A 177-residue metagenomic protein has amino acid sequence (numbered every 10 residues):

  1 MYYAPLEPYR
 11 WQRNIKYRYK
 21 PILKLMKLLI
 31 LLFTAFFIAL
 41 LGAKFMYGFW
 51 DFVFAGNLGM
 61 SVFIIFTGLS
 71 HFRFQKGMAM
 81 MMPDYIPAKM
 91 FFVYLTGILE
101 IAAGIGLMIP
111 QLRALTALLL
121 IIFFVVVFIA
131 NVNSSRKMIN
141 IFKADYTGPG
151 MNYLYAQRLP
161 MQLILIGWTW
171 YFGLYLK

Functional and structural regions predicted by a protein language model:
Y2, L6-K177: Membrane-interface extramembranous regions
